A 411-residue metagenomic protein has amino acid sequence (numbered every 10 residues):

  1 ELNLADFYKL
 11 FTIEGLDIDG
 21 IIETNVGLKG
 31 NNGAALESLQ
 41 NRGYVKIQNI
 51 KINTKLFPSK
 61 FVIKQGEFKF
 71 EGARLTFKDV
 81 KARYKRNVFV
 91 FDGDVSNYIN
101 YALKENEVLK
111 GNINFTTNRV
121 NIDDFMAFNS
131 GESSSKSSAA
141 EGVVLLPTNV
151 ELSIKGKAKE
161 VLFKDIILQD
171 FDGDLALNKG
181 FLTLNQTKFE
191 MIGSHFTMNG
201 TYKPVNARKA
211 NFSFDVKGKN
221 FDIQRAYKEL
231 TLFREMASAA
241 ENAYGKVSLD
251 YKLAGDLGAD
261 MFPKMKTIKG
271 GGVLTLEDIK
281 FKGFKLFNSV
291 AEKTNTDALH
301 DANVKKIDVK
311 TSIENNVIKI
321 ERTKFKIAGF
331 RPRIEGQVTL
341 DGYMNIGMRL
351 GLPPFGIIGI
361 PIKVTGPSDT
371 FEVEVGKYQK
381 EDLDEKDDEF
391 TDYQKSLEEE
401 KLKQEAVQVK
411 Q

Functional and structural regions predicted by a protein language model:
E1-K29, Q40-N53, S59-V62, E67-R74 (+6 more regions): Small-residue helix/turn framework positions
G33-A35: Single-stranded nucleic-acid-binding OB-fold domains
A127-L145, E400-Q404, Q408-Q411: Intrinsically disordered, low-complexity segments enriched in small/polar residues
D392-E400: Long, low-hydrophobicity, solvent-exposed regions enriched in small/turn-prone and acidic residues
